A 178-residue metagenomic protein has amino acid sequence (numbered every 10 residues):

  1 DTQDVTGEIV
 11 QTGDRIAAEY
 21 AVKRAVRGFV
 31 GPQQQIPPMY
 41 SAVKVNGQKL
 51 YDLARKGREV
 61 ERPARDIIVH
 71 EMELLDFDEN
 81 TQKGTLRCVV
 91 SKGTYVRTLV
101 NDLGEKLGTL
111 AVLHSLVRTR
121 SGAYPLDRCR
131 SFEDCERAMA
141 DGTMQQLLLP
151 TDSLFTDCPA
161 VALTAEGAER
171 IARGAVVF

Functional and structural regions predicted by a protein language model:
D1-Q35: Acidic, low-complexity central loop/insert segments
Q3, V43, L53, V89 (+1 more regions): Short glycine- and Lys/Arg-enriched binding-loop motifs that mark or flank ligand-binding interfaces
I16, K23-V26, H70, K83 (+1 more regions): Accessory RNA 3′-end/elbow-binding domains used by RNA modification enzymes
V30-Y40, T81-V90: Short helix-to-loop capping/linker segments positioned immediately adjacent to catalytic or ligand/cofactor-binding
P37-M39, D52, D102, L154: Active-site proximal loop and beta-alpha junction motif in alpha/beta enzyme cores
S41, V45-E71: Extended alpha-helical targeting/anchoring segments, especially N-terminal organellar/secretory targeting helices
G47, L99, I171: Residue-level signal for inorganic ion chemistry
E59-G108: The conserved catalytic core of RNA pseudouridine synthases
